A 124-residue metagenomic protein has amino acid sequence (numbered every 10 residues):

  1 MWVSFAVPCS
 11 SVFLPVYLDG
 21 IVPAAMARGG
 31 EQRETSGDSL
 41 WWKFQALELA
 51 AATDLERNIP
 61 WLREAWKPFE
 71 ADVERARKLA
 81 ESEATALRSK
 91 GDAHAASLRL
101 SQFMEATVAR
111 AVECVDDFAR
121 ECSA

Functional and structural regions predicted by a protein language model:
M1-A124: C-terminus-biased signal that marks the final domain/tail of proteins
